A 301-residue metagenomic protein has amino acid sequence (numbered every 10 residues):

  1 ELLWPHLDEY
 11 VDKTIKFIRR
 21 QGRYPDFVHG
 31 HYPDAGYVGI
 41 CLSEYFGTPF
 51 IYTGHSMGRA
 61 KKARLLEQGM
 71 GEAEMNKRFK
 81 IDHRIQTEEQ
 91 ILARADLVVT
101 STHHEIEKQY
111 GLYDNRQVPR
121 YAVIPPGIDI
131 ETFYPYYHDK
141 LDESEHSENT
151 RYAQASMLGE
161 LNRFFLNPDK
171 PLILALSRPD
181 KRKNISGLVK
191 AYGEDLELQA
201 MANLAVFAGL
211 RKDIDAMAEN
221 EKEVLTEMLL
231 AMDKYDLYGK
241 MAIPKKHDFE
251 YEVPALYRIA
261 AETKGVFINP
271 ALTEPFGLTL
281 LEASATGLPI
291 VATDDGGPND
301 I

Functional and structural regions predicted by a protein language model:
E1-I301: Catalytic cores of nucleotide-sugar-dependent glycosyltransferases that transfer UDP/GDP/TDP-activated
